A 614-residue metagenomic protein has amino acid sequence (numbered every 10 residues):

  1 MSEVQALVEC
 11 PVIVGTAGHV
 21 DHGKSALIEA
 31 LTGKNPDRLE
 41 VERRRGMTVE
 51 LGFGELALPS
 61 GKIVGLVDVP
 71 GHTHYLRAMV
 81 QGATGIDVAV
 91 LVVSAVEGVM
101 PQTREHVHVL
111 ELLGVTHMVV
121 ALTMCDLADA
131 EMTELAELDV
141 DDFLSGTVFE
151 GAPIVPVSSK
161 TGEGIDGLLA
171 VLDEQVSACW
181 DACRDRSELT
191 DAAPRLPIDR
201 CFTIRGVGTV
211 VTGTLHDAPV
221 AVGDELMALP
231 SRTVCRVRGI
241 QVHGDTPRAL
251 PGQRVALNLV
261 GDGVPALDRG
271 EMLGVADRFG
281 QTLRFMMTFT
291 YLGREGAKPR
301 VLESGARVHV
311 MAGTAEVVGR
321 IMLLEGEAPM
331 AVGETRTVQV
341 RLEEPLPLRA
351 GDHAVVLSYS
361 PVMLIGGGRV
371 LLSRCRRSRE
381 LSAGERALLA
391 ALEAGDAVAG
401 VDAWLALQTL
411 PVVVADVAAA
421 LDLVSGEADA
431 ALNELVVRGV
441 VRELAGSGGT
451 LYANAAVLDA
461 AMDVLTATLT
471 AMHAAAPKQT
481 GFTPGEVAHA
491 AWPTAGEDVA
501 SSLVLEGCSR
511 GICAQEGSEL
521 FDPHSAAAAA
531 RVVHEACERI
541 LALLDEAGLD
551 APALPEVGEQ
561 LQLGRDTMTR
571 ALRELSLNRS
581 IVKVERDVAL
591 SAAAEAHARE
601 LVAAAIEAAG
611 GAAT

Functional and structural regions predicted by a protein language model:
S2-V69, T73, D224: Conserved G1/Walker A P-loop phosphate-binding module
A6, C125, D142-E295: Conserved catalytic-core segments of large NTP-driven translation/proteostasis enzymes
T16, A128-T133, D142, H243-G244 (+2 more regions): C-terminal effector modules of nucleic-acid-centric enzymes and ribosome-associated factors
D21, L27, G46, L66-D68 (+13 more regions): Residue-level signature of catalytic and energy-coupling elements of molecular machines, predominantly ATP/GTP-dependent
I63, V69-H74, T84-V107, E111-L135: Conserved Switch II/interswitch segment of TRAFAC-class P-loop GTPases
H72-T73, V96-M100, V115, M124-D129 (+6 more regions): Conserved nucleotide-binding/hydrolysis micro-motifs of P-loop NTPases
S94-A95, T116-L135, I154-E163, C201 (+5 more regions): G-domain G4 guanine-recognition motif of GTPases
